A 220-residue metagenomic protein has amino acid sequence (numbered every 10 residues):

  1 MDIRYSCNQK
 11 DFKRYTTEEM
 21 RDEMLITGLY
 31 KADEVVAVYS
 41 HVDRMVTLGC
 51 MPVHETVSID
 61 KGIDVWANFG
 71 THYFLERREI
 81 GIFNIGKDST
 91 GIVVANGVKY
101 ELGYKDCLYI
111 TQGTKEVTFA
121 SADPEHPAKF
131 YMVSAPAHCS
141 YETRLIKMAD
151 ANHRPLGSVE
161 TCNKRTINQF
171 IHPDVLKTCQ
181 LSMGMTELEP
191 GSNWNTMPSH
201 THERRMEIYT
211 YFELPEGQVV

Functional and structural regions predicted by a protein language model:
D2-T90: N-terminal non-catalytic cap/leader segment that marks the start of a structured domain
I3-N8, R154, S158-I167, V175-Q180 (+3 more regions): Fe(II)/2-oxoglutarate
G28-F69, K164-I208: A short glycine-rich, His/Asp/Glu-containing loop-to-beta-strand
R44, R78-I80, D88, G97 (+4 more regions): Extracellular structured ligand-interaction cores
F74-G91, T186-P190, H202-V220: Short, conserved beta-strand element in jelly-roll/cupin
V94-Q112: Short acidic-glycine-tyrosine-enriched beta hairpin
D106-L108, Q112-A120, W194: Histidine-centered metal-chelating micro-motifs
T118-C179: Surface-exposed beta-loop interaction hotspot
